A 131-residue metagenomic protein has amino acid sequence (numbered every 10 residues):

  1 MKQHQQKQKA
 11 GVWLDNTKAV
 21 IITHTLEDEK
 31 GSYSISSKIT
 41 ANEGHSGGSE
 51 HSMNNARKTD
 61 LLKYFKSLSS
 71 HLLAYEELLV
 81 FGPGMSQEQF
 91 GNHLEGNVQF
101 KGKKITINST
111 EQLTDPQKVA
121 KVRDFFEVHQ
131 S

Functional and structural regions predicted by a protein language model:
M1-S131: Terminal alpha-helical anchor/extension segments at protein ends
